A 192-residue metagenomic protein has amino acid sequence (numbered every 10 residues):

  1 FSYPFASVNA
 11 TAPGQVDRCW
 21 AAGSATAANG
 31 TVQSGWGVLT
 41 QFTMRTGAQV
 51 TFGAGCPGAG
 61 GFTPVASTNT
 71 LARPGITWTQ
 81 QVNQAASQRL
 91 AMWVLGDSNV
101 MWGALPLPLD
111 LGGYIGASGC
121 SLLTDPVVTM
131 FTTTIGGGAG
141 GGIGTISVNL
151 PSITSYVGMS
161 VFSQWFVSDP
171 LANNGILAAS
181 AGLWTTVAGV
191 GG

Functional and structural regions predicted by a protein language model:
Y3-G192: N-proximal, solvent-exposed segments at the start of the mature chain
